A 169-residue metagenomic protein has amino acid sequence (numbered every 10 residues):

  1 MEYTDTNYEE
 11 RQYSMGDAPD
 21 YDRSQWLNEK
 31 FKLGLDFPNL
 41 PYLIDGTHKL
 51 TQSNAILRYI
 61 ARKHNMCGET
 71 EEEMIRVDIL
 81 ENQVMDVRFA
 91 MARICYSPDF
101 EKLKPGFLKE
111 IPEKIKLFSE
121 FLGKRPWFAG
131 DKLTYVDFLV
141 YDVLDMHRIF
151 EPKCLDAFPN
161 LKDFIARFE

Functional and structural regions predicted by a protein language model:
E2-I115, S119: GST-like domain detector, emphasizing the conserved glutathione-binding G-site in the N-terminal thioredoxin-like
Y59, L117, F121, V143 (+1 more regions): Alpha-helical recognition domains of nuclear gene-regulatory proteins
A61, N65, M85, G123 (+3 more regions): Hydrophobic/aromatic-lined pockets within catalytic cores
H64, C95-D99, P126, H147-P152: Short amphipathic alpha-helical interaction patches enriched in hydrophobic/aromatic residues with interspersed Lys/Arg
M66, E120-K132: Surface-exposed helix-capping loop/turn segments at secondary-structure junctions
V77, F128-A157, K162, F168: GST superfamily/GST-like fold recognition
